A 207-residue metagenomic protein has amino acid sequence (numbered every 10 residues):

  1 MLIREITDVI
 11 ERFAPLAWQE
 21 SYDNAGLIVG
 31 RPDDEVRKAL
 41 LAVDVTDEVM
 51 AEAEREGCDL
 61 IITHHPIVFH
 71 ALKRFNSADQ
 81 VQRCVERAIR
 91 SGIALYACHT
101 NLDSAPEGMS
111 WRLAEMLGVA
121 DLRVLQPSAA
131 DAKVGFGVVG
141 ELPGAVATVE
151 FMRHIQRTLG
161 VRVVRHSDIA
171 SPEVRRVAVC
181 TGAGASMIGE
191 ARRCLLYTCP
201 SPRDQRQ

Functional and structural regions predicted by a protein language model:
M1-R203: Hydrophobic structural segments
R206: Cationic, low-complexity basic patches in intrinsically disordered or flexible, solvent-exposed regions
